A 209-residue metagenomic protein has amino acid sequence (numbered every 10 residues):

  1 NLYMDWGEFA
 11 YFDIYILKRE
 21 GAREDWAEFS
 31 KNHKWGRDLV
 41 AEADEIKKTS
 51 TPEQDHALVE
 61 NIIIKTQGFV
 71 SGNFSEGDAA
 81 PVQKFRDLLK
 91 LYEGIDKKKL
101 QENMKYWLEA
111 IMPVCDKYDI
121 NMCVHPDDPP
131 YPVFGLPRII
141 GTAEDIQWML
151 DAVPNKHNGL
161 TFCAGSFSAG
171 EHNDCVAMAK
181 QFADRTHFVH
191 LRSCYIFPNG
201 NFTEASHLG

Functional and structural regions predicted by a protein language model:
N1-G159: Active-site acidic/histidine proton-transfer and metal-coordination neighborhood in alpha/beta enzyme cores
Q101, V133-Q147, F167-G209: Gly/Pro-rich active-site loop or hairpin
V124-D128, L160-S166, L191-S193: A cross-domain feature marking catalytic cores of carbohydrate-active enzymes and several ubiquitous metabolic/repair
